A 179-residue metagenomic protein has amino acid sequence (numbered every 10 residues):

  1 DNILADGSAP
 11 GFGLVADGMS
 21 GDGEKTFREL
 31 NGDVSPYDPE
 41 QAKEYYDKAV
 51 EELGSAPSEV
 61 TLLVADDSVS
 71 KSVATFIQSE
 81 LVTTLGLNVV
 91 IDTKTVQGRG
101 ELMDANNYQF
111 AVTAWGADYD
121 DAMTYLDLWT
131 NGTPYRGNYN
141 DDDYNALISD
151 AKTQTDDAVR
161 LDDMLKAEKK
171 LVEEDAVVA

Functional and structural regions predicted by a protein language model:
D1-G21, D38, V73, E168-A179: Periplasmic-binding protein-like
L4, E52-V69, A114, T155-A179: Bilobed periplasmic-binding protein-like "clamshell/Venus-flytrap" ligand-binding domains
S8-P10, M19-D22, D66-S70, V96-G98 (+2 more regions): Solvent-exposed loop/turn segments at secondary-structure junctions within structured extracellular/periplasmic domains
P10-K48, V69-K71: Structural transition elements
G13, E40-K48, S72-S79, T83 (+3 more regions): Solvent-exposed, polar/charged alpha-helical surfaces in well-ordered, non-transmembrane soluble domains, broadly
T26-S35, V64-D67, T133-G137, I148-T155: Second-shell loop/turn segments in exported
D47-A117: Ligand/substrate-recognition segments at binding pockets and active sites
N88-R99, T124-A179: Extracytoplasmic/peripheral linker and loop segments enriched in polar/acidic and small residues with frequent Thr/Pro
